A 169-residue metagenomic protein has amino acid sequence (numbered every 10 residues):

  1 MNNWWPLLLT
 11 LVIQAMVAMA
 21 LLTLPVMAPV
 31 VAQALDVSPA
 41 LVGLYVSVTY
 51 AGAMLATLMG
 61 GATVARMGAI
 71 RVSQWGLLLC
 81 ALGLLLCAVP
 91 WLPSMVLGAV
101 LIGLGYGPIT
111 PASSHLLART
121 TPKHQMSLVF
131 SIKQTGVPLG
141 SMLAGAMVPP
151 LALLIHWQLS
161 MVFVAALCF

Functional and structural regions predicted by a protein language model:
W5-P39: Extracytoplasmic
T10-Q14, A18, W91-M95, A99-G103: Helical-face signature of the major facilitator-like transporter fold
A18, L22, G103-P111, M142: Small-residue-rich segments within alpha-helical transmembrane domains of MFS-like 12-TM solute carriers
L22, Y50-L58, S141-M142: Residue-level signature of mid-helix packing/kink "hotspots" within the transmembrane helices of 12-pass Major
V30, G61-A62, P150: Membrane-interface helix termini in secondary transporters
L55-L92: Conserved MFS/SLC helix-loop-helix module at the cytosolic interface between two early adjacent transmembrane helices
L92, K133-F169: Helix-loop-helix hairpin linking two adjacent transmembrane segments in secondary transporters
G98-V137: Cytoplasmic helix-loop-helix junction between adjacent transmembrane helices in 12-TM secondary transporters
